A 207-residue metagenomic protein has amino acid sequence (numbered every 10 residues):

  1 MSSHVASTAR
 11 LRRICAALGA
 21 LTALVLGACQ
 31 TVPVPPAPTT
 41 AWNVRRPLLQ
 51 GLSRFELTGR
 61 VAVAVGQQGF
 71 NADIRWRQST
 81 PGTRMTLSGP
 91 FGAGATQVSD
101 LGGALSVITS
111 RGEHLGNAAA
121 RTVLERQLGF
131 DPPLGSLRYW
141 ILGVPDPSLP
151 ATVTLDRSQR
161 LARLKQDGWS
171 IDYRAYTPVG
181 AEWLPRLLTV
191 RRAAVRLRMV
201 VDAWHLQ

Functional and structural regions predicted by a protein language model:
M1-C29: Sec-dependent bacterial lipoprotein signal peptides
A23-R46: Bacterial Sec signal peptide processing site at the extreme N-terminus
P47-G66: A short, Trp-centered hydrophobic/proline-enriched beta-strand micro-motif
G66-F91: N-terminal, post-signal-peptide region of Sec/Tat-exported proteins
I74-R77, V98-D100, R174-P178: Extended lipid/amphipathic-ligand handling interfaces
G82-D131: An acidic-aromatic
T122-S158: Solvent-exposed helix/loop surface patches that form functional interfaces
G143-Q207: Gly/Pro-enriched, hydrophobic low-complexity segments that function as extracytoplasmic propeptides/linkers
